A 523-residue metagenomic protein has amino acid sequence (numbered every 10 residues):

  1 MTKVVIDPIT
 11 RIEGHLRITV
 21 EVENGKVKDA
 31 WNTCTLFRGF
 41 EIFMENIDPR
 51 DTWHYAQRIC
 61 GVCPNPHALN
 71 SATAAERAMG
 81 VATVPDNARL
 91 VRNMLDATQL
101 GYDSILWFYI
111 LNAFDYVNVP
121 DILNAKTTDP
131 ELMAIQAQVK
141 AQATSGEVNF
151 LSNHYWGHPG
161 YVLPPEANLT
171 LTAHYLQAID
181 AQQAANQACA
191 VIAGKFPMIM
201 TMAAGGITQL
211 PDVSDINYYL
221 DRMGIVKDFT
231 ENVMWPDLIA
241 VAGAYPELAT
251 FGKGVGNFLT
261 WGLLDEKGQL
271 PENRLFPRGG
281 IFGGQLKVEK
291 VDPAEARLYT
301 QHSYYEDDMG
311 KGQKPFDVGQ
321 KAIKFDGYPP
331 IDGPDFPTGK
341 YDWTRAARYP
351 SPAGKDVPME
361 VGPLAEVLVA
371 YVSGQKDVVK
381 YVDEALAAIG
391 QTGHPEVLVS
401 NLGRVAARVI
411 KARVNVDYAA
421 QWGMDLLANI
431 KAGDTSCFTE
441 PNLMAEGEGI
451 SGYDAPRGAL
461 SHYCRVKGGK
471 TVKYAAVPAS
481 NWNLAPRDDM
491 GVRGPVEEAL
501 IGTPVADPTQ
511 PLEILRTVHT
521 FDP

Functional and structural regions predicted by a protein language model:
M1-R457, G468, K473, P478-P523: Active-site bordering "gate/hinge" segments that shape substrate access to catalytic or cofactor-binding pockets
H462-K467: A translation/RNA-centric and nucleic-acid-associated enzymatic feature enriched in Class II aminoacyl-tRNA synthetases
